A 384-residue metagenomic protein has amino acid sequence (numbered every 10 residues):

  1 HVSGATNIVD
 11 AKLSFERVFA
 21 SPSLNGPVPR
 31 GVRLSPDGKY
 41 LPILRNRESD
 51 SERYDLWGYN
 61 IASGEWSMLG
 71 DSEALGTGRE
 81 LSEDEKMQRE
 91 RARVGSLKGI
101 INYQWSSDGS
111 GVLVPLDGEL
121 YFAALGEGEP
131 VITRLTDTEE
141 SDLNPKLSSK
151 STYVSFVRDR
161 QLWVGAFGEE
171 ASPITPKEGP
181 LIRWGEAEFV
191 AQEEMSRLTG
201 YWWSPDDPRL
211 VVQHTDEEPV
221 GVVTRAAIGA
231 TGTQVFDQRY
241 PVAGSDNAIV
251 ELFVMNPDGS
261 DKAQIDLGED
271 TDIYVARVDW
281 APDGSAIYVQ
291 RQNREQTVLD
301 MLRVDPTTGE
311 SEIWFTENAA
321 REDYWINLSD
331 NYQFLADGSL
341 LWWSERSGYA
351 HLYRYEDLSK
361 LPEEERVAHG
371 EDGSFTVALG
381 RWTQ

Functional and structural regions predicted by a protein language model:
V2-Q384: Beta-propeller folds
